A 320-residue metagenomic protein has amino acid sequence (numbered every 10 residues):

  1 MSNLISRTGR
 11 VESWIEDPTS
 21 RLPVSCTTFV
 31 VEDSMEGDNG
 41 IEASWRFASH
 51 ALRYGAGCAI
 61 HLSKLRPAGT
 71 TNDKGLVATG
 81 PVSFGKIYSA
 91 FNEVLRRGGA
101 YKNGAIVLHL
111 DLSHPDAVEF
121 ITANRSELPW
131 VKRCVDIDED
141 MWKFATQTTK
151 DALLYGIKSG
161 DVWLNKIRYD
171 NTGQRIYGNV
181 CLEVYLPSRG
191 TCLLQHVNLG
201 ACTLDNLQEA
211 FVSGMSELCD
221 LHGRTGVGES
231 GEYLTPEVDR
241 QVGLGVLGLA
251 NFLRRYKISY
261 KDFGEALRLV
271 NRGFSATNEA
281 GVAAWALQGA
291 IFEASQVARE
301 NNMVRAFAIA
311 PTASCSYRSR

Functional and structural regions predicted by a protein language model:
M1-R320: Extended catalytic cores of very large enzyme megasubunits
